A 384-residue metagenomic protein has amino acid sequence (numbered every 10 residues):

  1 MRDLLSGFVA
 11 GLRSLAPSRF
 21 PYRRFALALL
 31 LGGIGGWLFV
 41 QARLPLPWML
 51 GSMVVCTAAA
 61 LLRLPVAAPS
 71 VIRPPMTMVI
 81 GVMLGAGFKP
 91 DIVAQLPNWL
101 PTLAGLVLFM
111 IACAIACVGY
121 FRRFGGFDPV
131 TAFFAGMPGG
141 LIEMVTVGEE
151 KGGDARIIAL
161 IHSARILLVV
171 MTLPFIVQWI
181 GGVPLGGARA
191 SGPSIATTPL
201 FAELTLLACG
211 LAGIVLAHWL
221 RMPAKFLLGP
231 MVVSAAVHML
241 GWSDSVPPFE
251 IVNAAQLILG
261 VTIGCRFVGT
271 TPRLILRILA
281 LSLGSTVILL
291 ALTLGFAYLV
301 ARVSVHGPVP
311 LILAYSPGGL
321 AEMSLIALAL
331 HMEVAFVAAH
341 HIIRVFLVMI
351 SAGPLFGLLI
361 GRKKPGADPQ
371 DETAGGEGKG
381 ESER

Functional and structural regions predicted by a protein language model:
M1-L30, D154-I157, G182-L200, L358-R384: Intrinsically disordered, low-complexity non-transmembrane regions of multi-pass membrane transporters
D3-I72, M76-I92, T197-T271, A291-Y298 (+1 more regions): Structural signature of multi-pass alpha-helical membrane transport proteins
P65-A68, A86-W99, I115-V130, Y298 (+1 more regions): Transmembrane alpha-helix boundary signature
P69-I80, P101-T102, G126-M137, A159-H162 (+3 more regions): Cytoplasmic-side transmembrane-helix entry/capping segments in multi-pass membrane proteins
P90-N98, W179-T197, G241-P247, R273 (+2 more regions): Membrane-interface helix termini and inter-helical loops of multi-pass transporters
F124-A164, H306-H340: Alpha-helical membrane segments and immediately flanking helix-loop junctions that form or couple to the substrate/ion
P138-M144, I158-G181, L292, L320-E322 (+1 more regions): Membrane-embedded alpha-helical segments of transport systems, primarily multispan ion/solute transporters
L289-R384: C-terminal transmembrane helix pair
